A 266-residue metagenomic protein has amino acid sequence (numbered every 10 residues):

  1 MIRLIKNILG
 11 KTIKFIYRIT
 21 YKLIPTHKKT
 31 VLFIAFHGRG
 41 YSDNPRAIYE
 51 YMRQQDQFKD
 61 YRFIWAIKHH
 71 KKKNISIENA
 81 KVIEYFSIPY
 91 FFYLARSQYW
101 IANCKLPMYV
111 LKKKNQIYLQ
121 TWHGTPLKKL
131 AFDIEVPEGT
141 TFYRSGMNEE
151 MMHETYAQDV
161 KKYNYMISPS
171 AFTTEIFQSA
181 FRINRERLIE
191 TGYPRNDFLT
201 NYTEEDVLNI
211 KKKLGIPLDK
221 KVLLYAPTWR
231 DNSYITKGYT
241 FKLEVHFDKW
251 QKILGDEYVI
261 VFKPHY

Functional and structural regions predicted by a protein language model:
M1-G10, K129-D133, Y165-P169, K237-Y239: Short, mixed-charge, low-aromatic patches
M1-G38: Membrane-proximal basic amphipathic "stem/tether" segments
I16-T26, A157-Q158, K212-I216, K252: Short boundary motifs at domain starts and secondary-structure transition points
L23, H27, K59, I101-C104 (+4 more regions): Short secondary-structure junctions and interdomain/linker hinges
K28-K29, Q116, K220-L223: Nucleotide donor/acceptor-binding cores
T30-T200: Active-site and donor-binding regions of nucleotide-sugar-utilizing enzymes
S42-Q54, P194-Y266: Conserved catalytic-core segment of nucleotide-activated headgroup transferases in glycan assembly
